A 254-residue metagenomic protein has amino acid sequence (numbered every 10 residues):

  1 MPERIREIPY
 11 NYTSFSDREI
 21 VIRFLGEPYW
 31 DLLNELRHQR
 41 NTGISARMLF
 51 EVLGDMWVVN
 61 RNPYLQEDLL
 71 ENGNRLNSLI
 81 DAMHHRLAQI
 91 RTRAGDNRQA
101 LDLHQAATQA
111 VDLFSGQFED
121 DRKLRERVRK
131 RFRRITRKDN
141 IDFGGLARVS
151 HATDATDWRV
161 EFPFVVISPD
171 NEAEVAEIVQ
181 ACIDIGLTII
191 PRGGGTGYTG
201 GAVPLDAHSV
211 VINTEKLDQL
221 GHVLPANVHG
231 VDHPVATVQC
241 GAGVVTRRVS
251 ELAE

Functional and structural regions predicted by a protein language model:
M1-R192, G197-E254: Noncatalytic alpha-helical scaffold of FAD-dependent oxidoreductases
